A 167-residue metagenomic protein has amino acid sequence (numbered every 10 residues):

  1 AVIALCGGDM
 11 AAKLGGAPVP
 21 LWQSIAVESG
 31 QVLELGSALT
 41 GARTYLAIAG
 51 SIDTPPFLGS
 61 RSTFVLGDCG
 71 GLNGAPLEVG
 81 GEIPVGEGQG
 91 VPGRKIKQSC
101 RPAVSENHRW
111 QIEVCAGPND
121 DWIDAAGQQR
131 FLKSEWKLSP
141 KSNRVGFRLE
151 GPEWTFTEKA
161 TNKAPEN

Functional and structural regions predicted by a protein language model:
A1-N167: Conserved "landmark" site that anchors the functional core of diverse proteins
